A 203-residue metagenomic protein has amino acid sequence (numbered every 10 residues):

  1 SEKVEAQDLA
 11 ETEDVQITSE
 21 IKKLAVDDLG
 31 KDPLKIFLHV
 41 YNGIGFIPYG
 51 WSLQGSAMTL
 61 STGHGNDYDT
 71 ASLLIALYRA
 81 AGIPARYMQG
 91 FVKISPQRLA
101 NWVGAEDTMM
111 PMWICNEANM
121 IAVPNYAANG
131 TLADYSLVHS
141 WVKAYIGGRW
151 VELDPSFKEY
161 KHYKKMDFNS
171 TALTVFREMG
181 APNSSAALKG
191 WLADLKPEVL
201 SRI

Functional and structural regions predicted by a protein language model:
E2-R86, V92-L99, L137, E152: Secondary-structure boundary elements
D69, A76, A80, G90-I203: His-Asp-centered catalytic microenvironments across diverse enzyme cores, prominently the transglutaminase-like
